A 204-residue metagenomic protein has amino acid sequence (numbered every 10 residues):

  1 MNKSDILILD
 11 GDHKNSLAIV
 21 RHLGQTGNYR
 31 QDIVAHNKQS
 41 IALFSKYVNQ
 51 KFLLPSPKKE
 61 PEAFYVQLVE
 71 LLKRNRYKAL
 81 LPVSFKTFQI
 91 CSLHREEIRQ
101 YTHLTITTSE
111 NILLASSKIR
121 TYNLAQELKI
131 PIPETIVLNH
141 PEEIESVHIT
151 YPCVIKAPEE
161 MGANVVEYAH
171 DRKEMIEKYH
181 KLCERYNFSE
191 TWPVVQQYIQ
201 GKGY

Functional and structural regions predicted by a protein language model:
M1-I106: ATP-binding N-terminal substructure of ATP-dependent carboxylate-amine bond-forming enzymes
G11-K14, K86, V137-P141, I199-G201: Short beta->alpha connector loops
N49, I98-V165: A conserved helix-loop-beta module that forms one wall/lid of the active-site cleft in ATP-utilizing catalytic domains
K51-K59, I136-N139, E167-H170: Short acidic-hydrophobic, aromatic-tinged amphipathic segments that line or gate anion-handling sites
P61, K118, P141-E142, R172-M175: Residues at or immediately preceding the N-termini of alpha-helices
Q67, L71, S146-V147, K178: CheY-like receiver
L71-K78, H148-T150, N187-S189: Glycine-rich phosphate-binding loop signature in dinucleotide/nucleotide-binding domains
K173-Y204: Phosphate-binding site of ATP-dependent enzymes
